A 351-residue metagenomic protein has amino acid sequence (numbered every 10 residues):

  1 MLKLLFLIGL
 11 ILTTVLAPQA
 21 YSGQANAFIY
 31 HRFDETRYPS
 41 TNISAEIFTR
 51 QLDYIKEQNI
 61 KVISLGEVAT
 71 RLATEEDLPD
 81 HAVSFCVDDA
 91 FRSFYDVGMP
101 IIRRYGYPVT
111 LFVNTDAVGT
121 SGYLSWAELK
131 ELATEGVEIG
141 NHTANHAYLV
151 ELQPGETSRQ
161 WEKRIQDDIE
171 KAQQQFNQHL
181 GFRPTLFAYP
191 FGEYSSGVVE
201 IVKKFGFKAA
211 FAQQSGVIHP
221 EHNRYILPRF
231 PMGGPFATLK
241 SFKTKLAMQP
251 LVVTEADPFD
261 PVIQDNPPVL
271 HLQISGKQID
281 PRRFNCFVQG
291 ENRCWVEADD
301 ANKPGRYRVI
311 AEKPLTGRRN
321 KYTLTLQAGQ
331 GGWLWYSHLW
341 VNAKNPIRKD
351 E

Functional and structural regions predicted by a protein language model:
M1-S84, R103-T110, T115-K130, T134-E135 (+2 more regions): Terminal accessory/targeting
A25-Y38, Q58-K61, P79-V83, F91-G197 (+2 more regions): Metal-dependent polysaccharide deacetylase catalytic core of the NodB/CE4 family, i.e., the active-site-bearing domain
F207-G216: Acidic, His- and aromatic-enriched active-site or binding-groove loops in soluble protein domains that engage sugars
